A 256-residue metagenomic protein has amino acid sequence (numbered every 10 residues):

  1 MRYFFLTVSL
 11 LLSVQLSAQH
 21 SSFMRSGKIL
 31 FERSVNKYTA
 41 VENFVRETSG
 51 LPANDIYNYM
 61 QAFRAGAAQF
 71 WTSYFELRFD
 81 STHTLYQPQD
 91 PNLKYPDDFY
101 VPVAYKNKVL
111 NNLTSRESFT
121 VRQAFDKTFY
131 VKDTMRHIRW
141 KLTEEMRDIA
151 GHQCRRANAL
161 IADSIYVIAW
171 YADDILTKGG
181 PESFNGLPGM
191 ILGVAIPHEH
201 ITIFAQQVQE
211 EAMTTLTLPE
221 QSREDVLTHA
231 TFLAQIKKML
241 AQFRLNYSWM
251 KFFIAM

Functional and structural regions predicted by a protein language model:
M1-M24, M256: Bacterial Sec-dependent N-terminal signal peptides
H20-M256: Extended soluble regions of mature proteins
